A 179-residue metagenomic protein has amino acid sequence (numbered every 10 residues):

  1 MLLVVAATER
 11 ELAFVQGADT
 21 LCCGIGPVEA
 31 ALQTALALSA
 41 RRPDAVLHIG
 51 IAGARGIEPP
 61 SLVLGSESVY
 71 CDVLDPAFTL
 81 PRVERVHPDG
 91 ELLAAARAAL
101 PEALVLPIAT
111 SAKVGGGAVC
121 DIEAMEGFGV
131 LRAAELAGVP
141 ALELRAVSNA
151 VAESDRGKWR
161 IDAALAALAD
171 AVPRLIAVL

Functional and structural regions predicted by a protein language model:
L2, T8-L179: Glycine-rich phosphate- or other oxyanion-binding loops that anchor nucleotides, phosphorylated ligands
